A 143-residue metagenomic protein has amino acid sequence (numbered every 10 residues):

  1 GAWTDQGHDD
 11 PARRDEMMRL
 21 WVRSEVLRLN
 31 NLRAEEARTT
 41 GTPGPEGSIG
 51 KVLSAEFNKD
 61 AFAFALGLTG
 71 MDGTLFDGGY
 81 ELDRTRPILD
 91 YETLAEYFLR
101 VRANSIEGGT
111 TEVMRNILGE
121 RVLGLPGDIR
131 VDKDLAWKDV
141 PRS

Functional and structural regions predicted by a protein language model:
G1-S143: Alpha-helical interface subdomain recognition
